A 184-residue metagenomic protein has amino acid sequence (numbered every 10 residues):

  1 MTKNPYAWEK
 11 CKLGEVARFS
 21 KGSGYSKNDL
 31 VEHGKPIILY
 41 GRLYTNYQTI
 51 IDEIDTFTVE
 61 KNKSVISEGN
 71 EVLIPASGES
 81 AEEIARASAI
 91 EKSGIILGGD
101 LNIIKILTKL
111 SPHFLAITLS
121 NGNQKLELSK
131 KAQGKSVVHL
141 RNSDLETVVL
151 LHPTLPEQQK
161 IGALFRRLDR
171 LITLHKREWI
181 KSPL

Functional and structural regions predicted by a protein language model:
M1-K3, Y25, V59, K135-V137 (+2 more regions): Short, recurring structural edge motifs at helix starts
M1-W8, L174-L184: Short amphipathic coiled-coil heptad-repeat segments
T2-G22, T147: Non-catalytic DNA-recognition/assembly elements of restriction-modification systems
C11-G14, G41, G122, S143: Structural detector for helix-capping/boundary residues
G14-S26, G41-G69: Sequence-specific dsDNA recognition surfaces
Y44-F57, V72-L97, H113-I117, L126-K130: Short, ligand-facing micro-motifs at secondary-structure edges
I95-N102, A132-P156: A short glycine-rich beta-alpha junction/loop motif
Q159-L171, H175: Extracellular/lumenal glycan-associated surfaces
